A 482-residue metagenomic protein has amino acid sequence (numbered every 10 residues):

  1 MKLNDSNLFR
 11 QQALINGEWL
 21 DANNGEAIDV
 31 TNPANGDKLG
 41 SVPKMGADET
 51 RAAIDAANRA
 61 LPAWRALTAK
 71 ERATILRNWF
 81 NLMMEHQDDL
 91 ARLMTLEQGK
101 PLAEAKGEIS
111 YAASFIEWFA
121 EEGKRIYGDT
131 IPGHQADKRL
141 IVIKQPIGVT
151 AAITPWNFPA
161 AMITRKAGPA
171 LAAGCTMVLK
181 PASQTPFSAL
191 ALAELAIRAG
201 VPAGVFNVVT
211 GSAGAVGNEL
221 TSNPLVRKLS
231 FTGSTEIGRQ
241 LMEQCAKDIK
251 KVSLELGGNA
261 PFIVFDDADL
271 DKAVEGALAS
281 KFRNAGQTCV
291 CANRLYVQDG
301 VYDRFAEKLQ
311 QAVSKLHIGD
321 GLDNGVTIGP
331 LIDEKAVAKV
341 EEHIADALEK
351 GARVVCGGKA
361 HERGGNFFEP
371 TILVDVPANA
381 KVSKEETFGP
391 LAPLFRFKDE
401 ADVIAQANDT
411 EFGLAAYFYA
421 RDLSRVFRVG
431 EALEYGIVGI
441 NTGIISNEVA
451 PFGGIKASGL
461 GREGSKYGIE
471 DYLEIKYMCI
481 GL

Functional and structural regions predicted by a protein language model:
M1-A34: Hydrophobic face of amphipathic alpha-helices that form TPR/SEL1-like repeat modules and related alpha-solenoid
N35-S41, V226, I263, H317-I318 (+4 more regions): Conserved C-terminal structural/oligomerization subdomain of aldehyde/semialdehyde dehydrogenase
G36, T68, R72, M94 (+10 more regions): Residue-level signal for inorganic ion chemistry
D37-I126, D137: Glycine-rich loop-to-alpha-helix module at the N-terminal edge of alpha/beta enzyme cores
L39-M45, A60-A66, A152, F262-F265 (+5 more regions): Short, well-ordered beta-strand elements within core beta-sheets of diverse protein domains
L61, R65, F80-Q87, A91 (+20 more regions): Structural signal for hydrophobic packing residues in well-ordered secondary-structure cores of soluble enzyme domains
G128-K272, F397: Rossmann-like NAD(P) dinucleotide-binding subdomain of oxidoreductase/dehydrogenase enzymes
K228, E236-P377, I440: ALDH superfamily catalytic-core signature
